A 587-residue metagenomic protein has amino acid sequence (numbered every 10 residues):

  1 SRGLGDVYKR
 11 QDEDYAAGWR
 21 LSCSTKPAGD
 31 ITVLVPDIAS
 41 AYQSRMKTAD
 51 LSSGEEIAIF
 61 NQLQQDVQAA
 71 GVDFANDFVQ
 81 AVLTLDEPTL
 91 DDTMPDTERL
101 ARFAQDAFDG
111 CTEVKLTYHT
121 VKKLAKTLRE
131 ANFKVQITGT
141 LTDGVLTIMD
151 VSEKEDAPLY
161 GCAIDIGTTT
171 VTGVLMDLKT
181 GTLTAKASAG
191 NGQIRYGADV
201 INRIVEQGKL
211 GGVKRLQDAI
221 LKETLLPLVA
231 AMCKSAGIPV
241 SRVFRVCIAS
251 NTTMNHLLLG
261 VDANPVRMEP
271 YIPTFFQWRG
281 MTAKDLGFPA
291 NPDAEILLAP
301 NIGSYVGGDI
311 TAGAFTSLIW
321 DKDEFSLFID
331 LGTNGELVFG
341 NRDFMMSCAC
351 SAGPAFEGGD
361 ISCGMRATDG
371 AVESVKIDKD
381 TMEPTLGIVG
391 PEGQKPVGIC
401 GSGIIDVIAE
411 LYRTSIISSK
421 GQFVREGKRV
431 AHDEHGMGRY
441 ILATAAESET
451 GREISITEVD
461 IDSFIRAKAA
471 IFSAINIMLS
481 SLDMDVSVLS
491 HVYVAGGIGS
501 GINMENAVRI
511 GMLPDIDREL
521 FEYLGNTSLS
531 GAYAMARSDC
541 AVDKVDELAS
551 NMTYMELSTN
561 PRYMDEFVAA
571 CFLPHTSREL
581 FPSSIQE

Functional and structural regions predicted by a protein language model:
G3-Y8: Short, small-residue-biased leader/transition segments that mark boundaries at the very start of proteins
K9-A163, T168, T180, Q217-D218 (+7 more regions): Nucleotide/phosphate-binding catalytic cleft detector across ATP-hydrolyzing and phosphate-transferring enzymes
I164-T168, G173-I201, P265-W278, A312 (+2 more regions): Glycine-rich phosphate-binding loop of actin/hexokinase-like ATP-binding domains
G192-S235, D360, A371-K376, S463-R466 (+1 more regions): N-terminal phosphate-binding loop and adjacent alpha-helix
L225-F244, I475-L489: Phosphate/pyrophosphate-binding loops at sites that engage ATP/ADP/AMP, CoA/4′-phosphopantetheine, polyphosphate
N251-P265, G436, M484-S487, G496-D515 (+1 more regions): Short glycine/threonine-rich loop-to-helix capping motif typified by GTGT followed within a few residues by an Asp-Pro
N341-D343, M484-L548: Catalytic phosphate/nucleotide-handling subdomain of diverse soluble enzymes
Y412-L482: A contiguous, well-structured pocket-lining segment that forms one wall/lid of small-molecule binding clefts in soluble
